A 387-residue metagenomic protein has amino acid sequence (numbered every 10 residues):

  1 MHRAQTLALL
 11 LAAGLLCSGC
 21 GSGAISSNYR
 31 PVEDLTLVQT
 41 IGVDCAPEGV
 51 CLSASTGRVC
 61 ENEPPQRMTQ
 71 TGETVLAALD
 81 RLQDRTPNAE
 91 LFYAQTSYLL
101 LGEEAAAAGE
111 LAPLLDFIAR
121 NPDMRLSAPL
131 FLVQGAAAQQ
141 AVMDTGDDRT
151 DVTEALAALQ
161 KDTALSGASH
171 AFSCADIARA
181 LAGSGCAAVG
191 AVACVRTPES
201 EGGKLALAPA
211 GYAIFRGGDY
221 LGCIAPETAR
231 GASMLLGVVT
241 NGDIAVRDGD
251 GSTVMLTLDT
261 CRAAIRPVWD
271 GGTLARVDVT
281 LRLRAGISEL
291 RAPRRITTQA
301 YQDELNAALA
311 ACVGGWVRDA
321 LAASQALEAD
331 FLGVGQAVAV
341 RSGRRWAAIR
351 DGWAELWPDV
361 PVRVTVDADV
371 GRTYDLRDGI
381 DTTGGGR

Functional and structural regions predicted by a protein language model:
H2-L9, G14-R387: Membrane-proximal alpha-helical signals and transmembrane carboxylates
